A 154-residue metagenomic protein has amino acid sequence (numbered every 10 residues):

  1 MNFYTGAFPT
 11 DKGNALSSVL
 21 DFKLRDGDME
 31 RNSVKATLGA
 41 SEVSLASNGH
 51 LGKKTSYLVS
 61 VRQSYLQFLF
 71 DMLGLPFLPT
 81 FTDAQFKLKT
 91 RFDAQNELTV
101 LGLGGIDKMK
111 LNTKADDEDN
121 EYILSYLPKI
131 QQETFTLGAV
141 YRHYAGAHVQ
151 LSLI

Functional and structural regions predicted by a protein language model:
M1-S33, S44: A beta-strand signature from Gram-negative outer-membrane beta-barrel systems, especially the internal plug domain
T5-A7, L24-D26, A40-E42, Q63-Q67 (+1 more regions): Transmembrane beta-strands of outer-membrane beta-barrel pores
K12, T37-G39, P76-T80, L127-E133: Short sequence motifs at beta-strands and strand-loop junctions characteristic of Gram-negative outer-membrane
L16-S18, N32, S41-L45, T82-F86 (+2 more regions): Hydrophobic, lipid-facing positions within transmembrane beta-strands of outer-membrane proteins
L24, L38, G49, T90-F92 (+1 more regions): Residue-level signature of outer-membrane beta-barrel architecture
M29, G52-K54, R91-Q95, G146-H148: Outer-membrane beta-barrel channels and translocator barrels
V34-A40, V59-Q63, V100-I106, L153: Transmembrane beta-barrel strands of outer-membrane/channel proteins
E97-Y144, H148-S152: Flexible loop and strand-edge segments within Gram-negative outer membrane beta-barrel domains
